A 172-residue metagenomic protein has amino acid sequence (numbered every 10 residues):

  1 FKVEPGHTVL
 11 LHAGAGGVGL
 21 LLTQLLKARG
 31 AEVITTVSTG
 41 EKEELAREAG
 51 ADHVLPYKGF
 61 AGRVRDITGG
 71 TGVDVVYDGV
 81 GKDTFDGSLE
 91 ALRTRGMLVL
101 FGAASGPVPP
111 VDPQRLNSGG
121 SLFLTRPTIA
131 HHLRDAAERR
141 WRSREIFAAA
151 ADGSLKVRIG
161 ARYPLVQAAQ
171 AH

Functional and structural regions predicted by a protein language model:
F1-R29: Short internal alpha-helix immediately C-terminal to a glycine-rich phosphate-binding loop in Rossmann-like
G6, A51, G72-V73, L155 (+1 more regions): Local beta-strand N-terminus motif with an aromatic residue
L11, K27-G87: Adenosine-nucleotide cofactor-binding segment
V37, A46, D83-S154: Glycine-rich phosphate-binding loop and adjacent beta-alpha segment of Rossmann(oid) nucleotide-cofactor-binding
I146, A168-A171: Non-catalytic, hydrophobic alpha-helical segments
